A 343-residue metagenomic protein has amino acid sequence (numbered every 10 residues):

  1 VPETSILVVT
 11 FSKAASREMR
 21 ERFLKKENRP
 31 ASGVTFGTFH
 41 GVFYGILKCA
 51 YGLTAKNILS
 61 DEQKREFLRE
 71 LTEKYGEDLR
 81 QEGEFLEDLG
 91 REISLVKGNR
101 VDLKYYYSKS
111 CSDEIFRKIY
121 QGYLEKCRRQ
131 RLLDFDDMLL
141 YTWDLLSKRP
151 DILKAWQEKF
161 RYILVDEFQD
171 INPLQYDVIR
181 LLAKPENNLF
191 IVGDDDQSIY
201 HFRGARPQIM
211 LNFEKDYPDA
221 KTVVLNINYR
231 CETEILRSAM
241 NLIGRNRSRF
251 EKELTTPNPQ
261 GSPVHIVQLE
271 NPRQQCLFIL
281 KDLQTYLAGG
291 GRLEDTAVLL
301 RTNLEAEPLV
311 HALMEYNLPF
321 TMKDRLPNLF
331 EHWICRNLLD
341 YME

Functional and structural regions predicted by a protein language model:
V1, P218-K221, N226-P319: Helicase P-loop NTPase motor core
V1-T54, K154, Q208, R237-M240: P-loop NTPase Walker
L7, A15, T35, K64 (+2 more regions): Conserved helicase NTPase motor core
F23, E70-K74, S238-N246: Conserved AAA+ ATPase "sensor/coupling" helix adjacent to the nucleotide-binding pocket
P30-T35, E251, N317-N328: Conserved RecA-like helicase motor-core motifs
A31-G33, Y51-D137, V224, N228: ATP-hydrolysis module of ASCE/P-loop NTPase motor domains, specifically the Walker B Asp-Glu catalytic pair
Q81, G98-V101, L133, E186-N187 (+1 more regions): Proline-centered turn/helix-capping motifs that create local helix->coil transitions or kinks
S262, M314-Y316, L326-E343: Conserved short internal alpha-helix adjacent to the catalytic or cofactor-binding core of large enzyme scaffolds
